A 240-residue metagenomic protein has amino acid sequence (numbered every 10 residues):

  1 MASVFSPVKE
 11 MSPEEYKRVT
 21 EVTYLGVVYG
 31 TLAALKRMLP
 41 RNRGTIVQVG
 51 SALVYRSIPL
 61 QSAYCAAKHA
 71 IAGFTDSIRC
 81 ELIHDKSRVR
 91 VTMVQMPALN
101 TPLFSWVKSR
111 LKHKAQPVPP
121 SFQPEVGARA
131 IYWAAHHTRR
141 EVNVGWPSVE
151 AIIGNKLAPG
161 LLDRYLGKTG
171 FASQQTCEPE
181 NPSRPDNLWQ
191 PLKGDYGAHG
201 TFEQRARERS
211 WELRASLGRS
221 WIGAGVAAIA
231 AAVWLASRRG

Functional and structural regions predicted by a protein language model:
P7, S57-C65: Active-site loop-to-helix junction immediately N-terminal to the catalytic Tyr of the SDR YXXXK motif in Rossmann-fold
P7-V8, S12-K17: Substrate-binding pocket helix/loop in short-chain dehydrogenase/reductase
T31, A67: Active-site helix of classical SDR
A33-N42: A short helix-coil junction within the Rossmann-fold of NAD(P)-dependent oxidoreductases
S51: Residue(s) in the substrate-gating loop at a strand-loop-helix junction that position the organic substrate next
H84-E178: SDR active-site lid
A215-R239: Hydrophobic alpha-helical topogenic segments used for membrane insertion/localization
